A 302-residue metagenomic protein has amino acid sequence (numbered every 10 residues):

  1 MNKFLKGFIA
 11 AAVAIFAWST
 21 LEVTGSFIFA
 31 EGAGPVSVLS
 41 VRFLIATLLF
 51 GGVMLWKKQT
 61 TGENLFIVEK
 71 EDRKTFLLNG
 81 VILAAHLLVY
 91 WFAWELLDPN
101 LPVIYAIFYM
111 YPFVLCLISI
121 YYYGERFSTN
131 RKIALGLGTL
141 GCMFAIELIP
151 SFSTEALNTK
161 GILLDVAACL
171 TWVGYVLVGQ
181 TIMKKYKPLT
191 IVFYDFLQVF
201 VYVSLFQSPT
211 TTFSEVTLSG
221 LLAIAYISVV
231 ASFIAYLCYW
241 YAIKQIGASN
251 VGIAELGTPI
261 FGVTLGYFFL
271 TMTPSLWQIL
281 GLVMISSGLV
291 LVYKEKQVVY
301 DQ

Functional and structural regions predicted by a protein language model:
M1-V41, V81, A85, V89 (+2 more regions): Glycine-/small-residue-enriched transmembrane alpha-helix faces in small-molecule transporters and effluxers
K3-F8, E31-S40, I67-D72, E147-T171 (+2 more regions): Juxtamembrane helix-entry segments on the extracytoplasmic side of multipass membrane proteins
A11-A14, V41, V103-M110, V178-F200 (+1 more regions): Helix-helix packing/entry segments at the starts of transmembrane helices
A17, K58-P102, F144, S228-I246: Specific transmembrane alpha-helical segments of multi-pass solute transporters/efflux pumps, especially DMT/EamA
S19, G80, A84, L88 (+5 more regions): Hydrophobic/small/kink-forming positions within alpha-helical transmembrane segments of polytopic membrane proteins
S26, F50, L115-L117, Y121 (+1 more regions): Transmembrane alpha-helical segments that form core, pore/gating elements of small-molecule transporters/exporters
L49, F92, M110-G136, I260-L280: C-terminal transmembrane-helix exit sites in multi-pass transporters
F50, F127-I149, L256, L265 (+1 more regions): Hydrophobic transmembrane alpha-helices of multi-pass small-molecule transport proteins
